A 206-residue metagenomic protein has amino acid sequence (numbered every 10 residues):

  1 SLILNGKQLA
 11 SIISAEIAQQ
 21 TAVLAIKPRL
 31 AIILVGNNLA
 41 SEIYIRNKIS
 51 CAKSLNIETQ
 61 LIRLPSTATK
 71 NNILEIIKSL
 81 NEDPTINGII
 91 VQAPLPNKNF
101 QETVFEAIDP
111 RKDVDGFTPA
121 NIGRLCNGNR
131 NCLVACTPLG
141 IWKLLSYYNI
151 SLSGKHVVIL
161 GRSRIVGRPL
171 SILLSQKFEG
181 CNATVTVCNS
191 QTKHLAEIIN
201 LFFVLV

Functional and structural regions predicted by a protein language model:
S1-I26: Positively charged, low-complexity intrinsically disordered leader regions
L2, S54, N81, I108-R111 (+1 more regions): Non-catalytic terminal and connector segments of soluble metabolic enzymes
K27-N37: Short beta-strand segments enriched in small/hydrophobic residues
V35-I49, N129-V206: Glycine-rich phosphate/diphosphate-binding loop of Rossmann-like nucleotide-binding domains
A52-S66, C181-C188: Short beta-strand elements in bilobed, periplasmic/extracellular small-molecule ligand-binding domains
N72-P84: Short, well-structured alpha-helical segments in soluble
E82-N87, L201-V204: Short acidic/histidine-rich motifs immediately flanking catalytic phosphotransfer sites in two-component signaling
G88-V157: Anion-binding alpha/beta catalytic cores of soluble intermediary-metabolism enzymes, centered on
